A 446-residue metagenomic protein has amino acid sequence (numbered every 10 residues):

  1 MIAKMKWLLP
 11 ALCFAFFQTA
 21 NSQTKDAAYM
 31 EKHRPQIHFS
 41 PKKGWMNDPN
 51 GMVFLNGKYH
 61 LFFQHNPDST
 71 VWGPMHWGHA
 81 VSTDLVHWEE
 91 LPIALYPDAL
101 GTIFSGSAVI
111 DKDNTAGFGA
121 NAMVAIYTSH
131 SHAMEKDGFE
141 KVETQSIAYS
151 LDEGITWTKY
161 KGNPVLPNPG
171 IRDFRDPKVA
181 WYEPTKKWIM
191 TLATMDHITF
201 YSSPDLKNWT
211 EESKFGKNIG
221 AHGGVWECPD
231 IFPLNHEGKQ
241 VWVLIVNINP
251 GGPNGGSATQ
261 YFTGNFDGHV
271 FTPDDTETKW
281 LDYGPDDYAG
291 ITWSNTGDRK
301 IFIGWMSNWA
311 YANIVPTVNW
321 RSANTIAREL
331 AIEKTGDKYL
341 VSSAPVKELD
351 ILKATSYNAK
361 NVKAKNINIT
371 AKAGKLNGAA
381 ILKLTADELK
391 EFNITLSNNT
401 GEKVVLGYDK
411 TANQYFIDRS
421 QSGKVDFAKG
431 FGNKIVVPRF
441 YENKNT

Functional and structural regions predicted by a protein language model:
M1-K25: Bacterial Sec-dependent N-terminal signal peptides
T24-N50, S69-W72, W88-A120, G154-W181 (+4 more regions): Surface loop/turn signatures of beta-propeller and other carbohydrate-active proteins
K58-L61, A116-Y127, T185-M190, G238-L244 (+1 more regions): Entry beta-strands of beta-propeller and related beta-repeat scaffolds
T70-M75, E135-E143, L192-D196, P253-A258 (+1 more regions): Short, solvent-exposed loop/turn segments at conserved positions within beta-propeller repeat blades
H76-G78, Q145-A148, T199, Q260: A short loop-to-beta-strand structural motif that recurs across blades of beta-propeller domains
S82, S150-L151, F200-L206: Conserved Ser/Thr-centered positions that define the repeating blades of beta-propeller domains
S105, N121-N163: Carboxylate/His-rich catalytic cores and anion/metal-binding grooves
E237, N265-E277, L281-P285, I291-T446: Beta-rich accessory regions
